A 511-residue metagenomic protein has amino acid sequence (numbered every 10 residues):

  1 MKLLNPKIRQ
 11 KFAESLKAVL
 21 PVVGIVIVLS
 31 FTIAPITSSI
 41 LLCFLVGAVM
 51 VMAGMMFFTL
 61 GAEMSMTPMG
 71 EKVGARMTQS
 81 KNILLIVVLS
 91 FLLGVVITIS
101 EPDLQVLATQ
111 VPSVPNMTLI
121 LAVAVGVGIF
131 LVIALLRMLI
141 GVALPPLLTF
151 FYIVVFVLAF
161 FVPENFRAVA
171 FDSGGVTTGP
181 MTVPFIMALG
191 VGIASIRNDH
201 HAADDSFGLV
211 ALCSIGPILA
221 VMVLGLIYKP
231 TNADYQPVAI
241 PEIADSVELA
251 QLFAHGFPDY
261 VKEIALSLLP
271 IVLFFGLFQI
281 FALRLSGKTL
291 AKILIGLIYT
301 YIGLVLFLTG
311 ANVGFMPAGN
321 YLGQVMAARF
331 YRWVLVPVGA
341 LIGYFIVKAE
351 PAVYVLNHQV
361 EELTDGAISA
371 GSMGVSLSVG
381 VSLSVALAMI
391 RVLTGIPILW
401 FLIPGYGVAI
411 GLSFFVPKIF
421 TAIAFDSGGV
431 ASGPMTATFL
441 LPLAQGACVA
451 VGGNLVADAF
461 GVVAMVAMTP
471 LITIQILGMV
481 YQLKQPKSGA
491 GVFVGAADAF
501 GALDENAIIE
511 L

Functional and structural regions predicted by a protein language model:
M1-S15, V19, G70-L84, D199-L209 (+6 more regions): Intrinsically disordered, low-complexity non-transmembrane regions of multi-pass membrane transporters
K2, A134-T149, E164-N165, R197-I243 (+4 more regions): Juxtamembrane and boundary regions of transmembrane helices in multi-pass small-molecule transporters and channels
K11-A18, L42-A48, R76-L85, L144-T149 (+3 more regions): Alpha-helical transmembrane segments and their helix-start/interface "positive-inside/aromatic belt" motifs in integral
L20-I33, G47-F57, L89-V96, G126-R137 (+10 more regions): Hydrophobic core segments of alpha-helical transmembrane domains in multi-pass membrane transport and ion-translocation
V28-L42, A62-G70, V96-V111, F130-G141 (+11 more regions): Transmembrane helix-loop junctions in multi-pass membrane proteins
L42-C43, G61, A108-I120, R137-I153 (+7 more regions): Transmembrane helix-loop boundary segments of multi-pass membrane transporters
G74-R76, I83-V154, R332-S413: Helix-loop-helix junctions within the multi-pass membrane cores of secondary transporters/permeases
A239-A352: Transmembrane helical segments that form the transport core of multi-pass membrane transport proteins
